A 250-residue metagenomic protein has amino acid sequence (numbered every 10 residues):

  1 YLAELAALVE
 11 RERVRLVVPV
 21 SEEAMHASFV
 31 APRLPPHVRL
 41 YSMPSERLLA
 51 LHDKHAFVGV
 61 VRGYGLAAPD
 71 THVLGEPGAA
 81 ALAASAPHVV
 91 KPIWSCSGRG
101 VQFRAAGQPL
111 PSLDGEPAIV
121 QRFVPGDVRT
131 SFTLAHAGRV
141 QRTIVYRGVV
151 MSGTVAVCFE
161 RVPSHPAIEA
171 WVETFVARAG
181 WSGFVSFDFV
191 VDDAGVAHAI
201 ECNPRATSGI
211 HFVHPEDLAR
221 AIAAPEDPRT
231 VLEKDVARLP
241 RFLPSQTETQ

Functional and structural regions predicted by a protein language model:
Y1-A7: Glycine-rich, highly charged phosphate/nucleotide-binding loops
L8-V14, A84-S85: Glycine-rich phosphate-binding loop signature in dinucleotide/nucleotide-binding domains
E12-H52, G65-G75: A short, GP-enriched loop/loop-strand-helix hinge that lies immediately N-terminal to, or at the N-terminal rim
V61, P69-T71, A83-G100, G115-G126 (+1 more regions): ATP-grasp fold ATP-binding core
H88, Q141-R142, V185, H198-E201: Protein kinase-like catalytic core scaffold
G98, V150-T154, F159, N203-H214: Glycine-rich phosphate/pyrophosphate-binding beta-alpha loops
V101-F175, G180, V190-H198: Phosphate-binding site of ATP-dependent enzymes
R220-Q250: Peripheral (often C-terminal) accessory segments that flank ATP-dependent C-N-forming ligase machineries
